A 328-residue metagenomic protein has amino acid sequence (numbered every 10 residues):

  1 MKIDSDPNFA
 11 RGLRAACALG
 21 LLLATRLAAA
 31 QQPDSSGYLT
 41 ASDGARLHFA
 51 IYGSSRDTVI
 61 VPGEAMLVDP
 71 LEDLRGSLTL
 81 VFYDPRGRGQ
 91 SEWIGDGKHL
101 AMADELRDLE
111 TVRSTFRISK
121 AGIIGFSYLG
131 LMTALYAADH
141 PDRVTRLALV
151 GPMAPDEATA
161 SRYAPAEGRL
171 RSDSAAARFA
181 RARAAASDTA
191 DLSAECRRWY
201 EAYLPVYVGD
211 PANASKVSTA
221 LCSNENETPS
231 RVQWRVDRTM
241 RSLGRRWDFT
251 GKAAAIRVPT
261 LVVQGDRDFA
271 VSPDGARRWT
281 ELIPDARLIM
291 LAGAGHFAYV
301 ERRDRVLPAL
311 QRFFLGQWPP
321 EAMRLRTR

Functional and structural regions predicted by a protein language model:
P33, S174-G251, V258: Alpha/beta-hydrolase
A41-W93: Conserved HGGG/HGGXW glycine-rich cap/lid loop of the alpha/beta-hydrolase fold
P85-Y128, P308: Active-site loop/oxyanion-hole signature of alpha/beta-hydrolase fold enzymes
S119-R162: Conserved hydrolase catalytic core segment
A148-A186: Flexible "cap/lid" loop of the alpha/beta hydrolase fold
I256, V262-Q264: Short beta-strand/loop motif that positions the catalytic acidic residue of the alpha/beta-hydrolase fold
R267-V271: Acidic catalytic loop of the alpha/beta-hydrolase fold
A286-R328: Catalytic active-site module of serine/aspartate enzymes centered on a nucleophile-bearing elbow/loop
